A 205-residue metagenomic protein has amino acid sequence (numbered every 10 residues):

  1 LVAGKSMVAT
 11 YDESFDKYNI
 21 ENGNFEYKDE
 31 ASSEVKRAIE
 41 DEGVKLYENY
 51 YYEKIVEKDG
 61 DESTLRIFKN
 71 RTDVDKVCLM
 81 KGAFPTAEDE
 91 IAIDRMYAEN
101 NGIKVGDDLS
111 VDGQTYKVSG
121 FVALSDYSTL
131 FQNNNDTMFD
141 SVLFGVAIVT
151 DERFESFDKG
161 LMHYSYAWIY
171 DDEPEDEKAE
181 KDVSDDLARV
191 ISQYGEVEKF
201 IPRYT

Functional and structural regions predicted by a protein language model:
L1-T205: Membrane transport/envelope proteins' first extracytoplasmic loop
